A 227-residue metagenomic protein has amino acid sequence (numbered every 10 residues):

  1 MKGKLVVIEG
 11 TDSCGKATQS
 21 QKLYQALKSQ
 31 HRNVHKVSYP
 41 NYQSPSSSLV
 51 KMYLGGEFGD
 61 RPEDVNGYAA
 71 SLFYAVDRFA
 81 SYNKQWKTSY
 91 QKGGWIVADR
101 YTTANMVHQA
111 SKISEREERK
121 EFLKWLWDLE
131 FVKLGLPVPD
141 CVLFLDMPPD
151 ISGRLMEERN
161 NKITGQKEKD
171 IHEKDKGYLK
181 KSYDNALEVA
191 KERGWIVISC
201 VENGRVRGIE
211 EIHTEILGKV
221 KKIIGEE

Functional and structural regions predicted by a protein language model:
K2-L5: Pre-Walker A (Motif I) flank of P-loop NTPase domains
I8: Hydrophobic anchor at the beta1->P-loop junction of P-loop NTPases
T11: P-loop (Walker A) phosphate-binding loop of NTP-binding proteins
K16: Conserved lysine of the Walker
Q19: Hydrophobic positions on the alpha1 helix immediately C-terminal to the Walker A/P-loop
Y24, D150-E227: NTP-dependent small-molecule kinase module
R32-L134: ATP-dependent small-molecule kinase phosphotransfer cores that center on conserved nucleotide phosphate-binding segments
T103-D184: A glycine- and Lys/Arg-enriched "phosphate-lid" helix/loop adjacent to the NTP-binding pocket of small-molecule kinases
